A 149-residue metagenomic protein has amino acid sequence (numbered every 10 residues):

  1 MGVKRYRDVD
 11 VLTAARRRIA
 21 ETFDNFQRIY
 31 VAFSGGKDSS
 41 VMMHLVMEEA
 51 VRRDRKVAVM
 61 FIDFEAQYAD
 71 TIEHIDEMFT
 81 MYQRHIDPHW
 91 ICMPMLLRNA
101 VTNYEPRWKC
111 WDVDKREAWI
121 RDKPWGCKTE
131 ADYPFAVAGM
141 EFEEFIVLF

Functional and structural regions predicted by a protein language model:
M1-F149: ATP-dependent adenylation/nucleotidyltransferase module used to activate substrates
